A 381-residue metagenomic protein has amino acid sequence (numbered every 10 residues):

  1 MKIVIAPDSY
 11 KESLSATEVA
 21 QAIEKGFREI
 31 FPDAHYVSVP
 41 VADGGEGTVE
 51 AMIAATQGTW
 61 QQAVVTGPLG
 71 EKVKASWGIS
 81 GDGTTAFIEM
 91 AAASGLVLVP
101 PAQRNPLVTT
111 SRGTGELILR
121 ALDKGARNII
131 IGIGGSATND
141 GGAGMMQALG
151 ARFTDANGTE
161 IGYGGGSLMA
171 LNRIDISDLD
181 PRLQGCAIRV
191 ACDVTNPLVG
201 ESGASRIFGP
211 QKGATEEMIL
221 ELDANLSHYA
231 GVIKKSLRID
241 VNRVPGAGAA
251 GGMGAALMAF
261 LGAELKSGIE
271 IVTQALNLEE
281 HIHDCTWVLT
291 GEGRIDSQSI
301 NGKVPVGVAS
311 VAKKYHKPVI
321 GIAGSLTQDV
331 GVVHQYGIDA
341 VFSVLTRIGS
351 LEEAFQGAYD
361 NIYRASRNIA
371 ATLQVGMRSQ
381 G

Functional and structural regions predicted by a protein language model:
M1-I133, A137-G381: N-terminal loops that bind phosphate or other acidic moieties and the adjacent beta-alpha structural core
